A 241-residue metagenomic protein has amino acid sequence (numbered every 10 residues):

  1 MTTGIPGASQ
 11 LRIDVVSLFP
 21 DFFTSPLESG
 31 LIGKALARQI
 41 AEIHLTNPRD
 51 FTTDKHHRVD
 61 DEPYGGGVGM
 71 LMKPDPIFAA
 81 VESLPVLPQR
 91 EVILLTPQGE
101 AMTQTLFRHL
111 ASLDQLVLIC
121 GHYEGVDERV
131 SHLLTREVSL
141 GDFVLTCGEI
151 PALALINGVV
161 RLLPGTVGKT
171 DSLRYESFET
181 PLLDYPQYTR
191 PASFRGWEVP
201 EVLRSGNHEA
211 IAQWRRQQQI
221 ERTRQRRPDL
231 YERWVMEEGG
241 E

Functional and structural regions predicted by a protein language model:
M1-L84, R204, H208-L230: N-terminal nucleotide/polyanion-binding subdomain common to many enzyme families
D14-V16, H44-T46, E91-I93, L116-V117 (+1 more regions): Hydrophobic/aromatic beta-strand patches that form the interior of the parallel beta-sheet core in alpha/beta enzyme
L18, P48, L95-Q98, C120-Y123 (+2 more regions): Fold-independent oxyanion-binding glycine-rich loops and adjacent beta-strand/coil segments at enzyme active sites
E28-S29, L106-F107, V130-H132: Short amphipathic alpha-helical segments
V68-L71, A101, Y123, D127 (+5 more regions): Gly/Ser/Thr-rich beta-alpha loop segments that engage phosphate groups in nucleotides
L71-H122, D127: S-adenosyl-L-methionine/SAH cofactor-binding core of RNA-modifying enzymes
V126, V130-F178: Structured adenosyl-cofactor binding patch, chiefly the S-adenosyl-L-methionine
F178-M236: Long, charged alpha-helical interface segments
